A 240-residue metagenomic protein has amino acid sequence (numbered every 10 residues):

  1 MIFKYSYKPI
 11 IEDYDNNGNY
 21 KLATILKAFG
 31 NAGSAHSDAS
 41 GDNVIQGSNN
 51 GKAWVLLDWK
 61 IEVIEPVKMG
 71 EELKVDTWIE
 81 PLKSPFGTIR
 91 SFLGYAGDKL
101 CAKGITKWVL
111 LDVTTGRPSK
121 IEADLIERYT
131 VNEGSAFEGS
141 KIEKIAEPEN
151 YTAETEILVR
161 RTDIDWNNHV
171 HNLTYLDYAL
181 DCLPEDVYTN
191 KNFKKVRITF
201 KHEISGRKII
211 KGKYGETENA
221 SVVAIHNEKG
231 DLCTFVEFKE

Functional and structural regions predicted by a protein language model:
M1-L56, K103-I105, D112-N192: Hot-dog-fold acyl-thioester-processing enzymes
F3-Y5, K60-E72, D76-I145, I204-G206 (+1 more regions): HotDog/MaoC-like acyl-thioester-processing domains
G51-K68, K191-E203: Small beta-barrel nucleic-acid-binding modules, principally OB-folds
E71-E72, E149-A153, K208-I209: Short coil-to-beta-strand transition motifs
H169-E240: Structured core of small recognition/catalytic domains
